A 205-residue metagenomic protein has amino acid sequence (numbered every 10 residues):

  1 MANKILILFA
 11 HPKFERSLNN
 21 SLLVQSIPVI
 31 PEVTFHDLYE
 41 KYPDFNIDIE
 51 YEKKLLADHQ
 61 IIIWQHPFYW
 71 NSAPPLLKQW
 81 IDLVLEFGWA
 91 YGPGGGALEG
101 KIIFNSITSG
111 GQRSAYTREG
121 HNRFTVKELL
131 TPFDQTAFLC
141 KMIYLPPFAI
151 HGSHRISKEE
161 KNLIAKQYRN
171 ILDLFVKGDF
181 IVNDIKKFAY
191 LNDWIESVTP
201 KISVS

Functional and structural regions predicted by a protein language model:
M1-E32, H36, Y190: N-terminal beta1-alpha1 ligand-phosphate binding loop
L6-L8, H36, I63, F104-S106 (+1 more regions): Hydrophobic/aromatic beta-strand patches that form the interior of the parallel beta-sheet core in alpha/beta enzyme
L18-L22, I47, P75-Q79, E159: Generic recognition of short, well-ordered alpha-helical segments
L18-V29, T125-C140: Short, solvent-exposed amphipathic alpha-helices that sit in or adjacent to ligand/effector-binding or catalytic
V33-A57: N-terminal beta-loop-helix "entrance" segment that forms/cooperates in small-molecule cofactor or anionic ligand
E50-D134: Helix-loop-strand module that forms the ligand-binding subsite of alpha/beta enzymes
T136-S205: Glycine-rich phosphate/pyrophosphate-binding loop and the adjoining helix
